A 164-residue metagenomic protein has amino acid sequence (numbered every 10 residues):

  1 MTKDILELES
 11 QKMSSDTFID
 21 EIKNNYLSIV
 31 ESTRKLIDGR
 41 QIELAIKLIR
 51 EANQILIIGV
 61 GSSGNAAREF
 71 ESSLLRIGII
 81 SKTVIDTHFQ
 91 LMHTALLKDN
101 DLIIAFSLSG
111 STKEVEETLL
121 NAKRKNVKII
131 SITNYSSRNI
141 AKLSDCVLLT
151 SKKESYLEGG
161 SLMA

Functional and structural regions predicted by a protein language model:
M1-R40: HTH-adjacent hinge/linker in prokaryotic transcriptional regulators
T2, I19-E21, A45-I46, E69 (+1 more regions): Short, flexible segments with low predicted structural confidence
D16-F18, Q41-L44, F89-L91, L108: Short hydrophobic/aromatic-rich motifs at helix boundaries and adjacent loops
Y26-I29, T33, A45-L48, F70 (+1 more regions): A ubiquitous structural signal for well-ordered alpha-helices
R40-A52: Glycine-rich phosphate/diphosphate-binding loops that line cofactor/substrate pockets in enzymes
R50-A164: Glycine-rich phosphate-binding loops that contact phosphosugars or nucleotide phosphates
